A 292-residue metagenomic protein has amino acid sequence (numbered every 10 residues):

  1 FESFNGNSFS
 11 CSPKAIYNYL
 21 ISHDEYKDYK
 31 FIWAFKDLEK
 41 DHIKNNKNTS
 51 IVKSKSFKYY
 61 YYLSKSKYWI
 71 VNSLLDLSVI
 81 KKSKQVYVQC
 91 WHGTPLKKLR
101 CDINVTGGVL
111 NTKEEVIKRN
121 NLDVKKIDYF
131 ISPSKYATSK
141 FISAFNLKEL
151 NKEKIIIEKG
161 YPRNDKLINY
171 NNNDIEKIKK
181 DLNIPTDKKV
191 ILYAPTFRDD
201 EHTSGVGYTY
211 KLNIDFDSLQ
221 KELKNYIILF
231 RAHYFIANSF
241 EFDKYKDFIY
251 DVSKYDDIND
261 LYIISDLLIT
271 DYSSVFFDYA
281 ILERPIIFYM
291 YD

Functional and structural regions predicted by a protein language model:
F1-F4, C90-G93, G160-Y161, L192-D200 (+2 more regions): Short loop/turn segments at strand-loop or loop-helix junctions that form parts of catalytic or ligand-binding pockets
F1-I168: Active-site and donor-binding regions of nucleotide-sugar-utilizing enzymes
F9-Y17, P162-F242: Conserved catalytic-core segment of nucleotide-activated headgroup transferases in glycan assembly
D28-K36, Y68-V71, F130, I227-I236 (+2 more regions): Short, hydrophobic beta-strand segments that form beta-sheet elements in well-ordered domains
S54-F57, Y234, V252-D260: Conserved active-site histidine-acidic residue motif and adjacent donor-binding/catalytic loop of glycosyltransferases
Y61-L63, I80, D123, L219-E222 (+2 more regions): Structural alpha-helical scaffold elements that stabilize or flank donor/cofactor-binding regions in carbohydrate
W69-K98, D256-D292: A donor-sugar binding/catalytic signature common to diverse glycosyltransferases and related nucleotide-sugar
I236-K254: Nucleotide-activated donor-binding/catalytic signature segment of Leloir-type glycosyltransferases, i.e., the conserved
